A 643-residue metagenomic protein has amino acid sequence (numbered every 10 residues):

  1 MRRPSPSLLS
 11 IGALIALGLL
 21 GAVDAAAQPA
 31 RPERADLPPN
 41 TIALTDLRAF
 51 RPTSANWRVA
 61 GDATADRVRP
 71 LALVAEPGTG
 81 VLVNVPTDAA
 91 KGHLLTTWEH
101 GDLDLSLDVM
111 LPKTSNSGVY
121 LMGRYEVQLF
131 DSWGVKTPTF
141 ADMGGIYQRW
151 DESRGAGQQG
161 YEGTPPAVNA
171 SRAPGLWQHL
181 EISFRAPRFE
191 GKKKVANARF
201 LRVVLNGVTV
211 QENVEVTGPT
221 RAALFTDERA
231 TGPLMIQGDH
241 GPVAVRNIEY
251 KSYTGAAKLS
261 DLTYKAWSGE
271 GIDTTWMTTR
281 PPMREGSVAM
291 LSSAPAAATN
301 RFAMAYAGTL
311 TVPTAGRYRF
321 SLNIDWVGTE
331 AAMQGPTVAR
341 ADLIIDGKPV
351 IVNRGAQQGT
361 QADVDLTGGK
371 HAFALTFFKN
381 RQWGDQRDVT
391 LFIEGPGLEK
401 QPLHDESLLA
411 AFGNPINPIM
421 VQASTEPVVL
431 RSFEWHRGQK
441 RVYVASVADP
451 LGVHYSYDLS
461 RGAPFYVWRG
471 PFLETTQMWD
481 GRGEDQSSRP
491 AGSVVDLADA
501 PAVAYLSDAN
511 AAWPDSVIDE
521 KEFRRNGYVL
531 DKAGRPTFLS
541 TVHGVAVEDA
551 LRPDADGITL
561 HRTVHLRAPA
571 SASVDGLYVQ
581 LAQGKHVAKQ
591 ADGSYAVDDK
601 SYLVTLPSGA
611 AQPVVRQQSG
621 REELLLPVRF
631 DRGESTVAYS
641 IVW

Functional and structural regions predicted by a protein language model:
S10-G21: Bacterial N-terminal signal peptides
Q28-P281, E285-S293, A298-A307, T311 (+3 more regions): Carbohydrate-interacting regions of secretory-pathway proteins
P29-R31, A35-D36, N40, T97 (+4 more regions): Beta-strand-rich N-terminal accessory domains
L105, V109, D549, L560-A568 (+1 more regions): Short, well-ordered beta-strand segments enriched in hydrophobic/aromatic residues
L105-M110, Q178-F184, L234, I248 (+4 more regions): Short, well-structured beta-strand segments within conserved domains
S115, T314-F320, G328, G368-K370 (+1 more regions): Short tyrosine-centred short linear motifs in exposed loops/low-complexity segments
P165-P166, T217-G218, R229-A230, D346-F378 (+1 more regions): Beta-strand-rich ligand-recognition modules
D239-H240, L375-W383: Short beta-strand-plus-loop segments that form exposed binding edges in beta-rich domains
